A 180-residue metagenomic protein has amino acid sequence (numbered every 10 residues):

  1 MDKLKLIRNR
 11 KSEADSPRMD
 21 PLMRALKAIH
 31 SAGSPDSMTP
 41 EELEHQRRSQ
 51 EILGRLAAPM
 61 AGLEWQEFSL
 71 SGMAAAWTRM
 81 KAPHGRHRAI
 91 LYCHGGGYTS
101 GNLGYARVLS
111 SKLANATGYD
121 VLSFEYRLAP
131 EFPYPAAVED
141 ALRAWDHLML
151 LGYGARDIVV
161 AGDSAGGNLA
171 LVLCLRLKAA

Functional and structural regions predicted by a protein language model:
M1-P83: A glycine/proline-hinged amphipathic helix-loop "lid/cap" segment that gates access to hydrophobic ligand pockets
R86-G96: Short beta-strand element of the alpha/beta-hydrolase
H87-A89, D120, D157-I158: The start of beta-strands in P-loop NTPase/AAA+ ATPase cores
N102-L103, L122-D157: Catalytic nucleophile-loop/oxyanion-hole region of alpha/beta-hydrolase and closely related hydrolase-like folds
G104-F124: Short amphipathic alpha-helix adjacent to the substrate-entry channel of hydrolases
R107-S110, D140, L177: Glycine-rich, phosphate-binding/catalytic loops in enzymes
R143-L151, R156-A180: Primarily recognizes the serine-hydrolase "nucleophile elbow" in alpha/beta-hydrolase and SGNH/GDSL folds
